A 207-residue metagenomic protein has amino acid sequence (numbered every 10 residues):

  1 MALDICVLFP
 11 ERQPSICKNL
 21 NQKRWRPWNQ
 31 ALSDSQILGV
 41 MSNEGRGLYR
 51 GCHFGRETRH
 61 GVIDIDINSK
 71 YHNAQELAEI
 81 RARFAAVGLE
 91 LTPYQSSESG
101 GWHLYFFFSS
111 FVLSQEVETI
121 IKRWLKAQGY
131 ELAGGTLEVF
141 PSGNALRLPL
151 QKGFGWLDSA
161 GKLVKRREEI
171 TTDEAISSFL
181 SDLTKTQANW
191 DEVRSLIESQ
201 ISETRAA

Functional and structural regions predicted by a protein language model:
M1-V62, I67-E79, S142-A145, L150-G155 (+2 more regions): DNA replication initiation on ssDNA origins
R26-W28, H103-Y105, D158: Short, solvent-exposed polar/charged micro-motifs at secondary-structure junctions
Q30-L32, S42-G47, A86-G88, A127-A133: Short amphipathic alpha-helical surface micro-motifs
L48-H53, R81-A82, G88-S97, G134-E138: Catalytic micro-motifs at enzyme active sites that drive phosphoryl/nucleotidyl and oxygen chemistry
N73-A85, F107-A133, W156-E174: Helical (often loop-to-helix) elements that flank the catalytic cores of nucleotide-handling enzymes
E90-V117, F140-P149: Histidine-centered divalent-metal-coordination microenvironment in nucleic-acid enzymes
W124, L137, E168, S195-Q200: Solvent-exposed, non-transmembrane amphipathic alpha-helical segments
W124-G143, P149: Conserved His + Asp/Glu catalytic blocks
